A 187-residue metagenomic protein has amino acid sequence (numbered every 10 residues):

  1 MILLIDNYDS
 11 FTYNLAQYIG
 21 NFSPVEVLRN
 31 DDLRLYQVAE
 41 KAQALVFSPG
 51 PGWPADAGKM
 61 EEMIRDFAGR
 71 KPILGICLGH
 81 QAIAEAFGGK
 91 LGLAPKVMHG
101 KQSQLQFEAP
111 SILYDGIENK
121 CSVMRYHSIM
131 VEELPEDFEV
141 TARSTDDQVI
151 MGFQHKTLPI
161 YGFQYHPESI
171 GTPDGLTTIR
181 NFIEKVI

Functional and structural regions predicted by a protein language model:
M1, P24, Q43-A44, P72-L74 (+3 more regions): Structural signature of beta-strand start/N-cap positions in the alpha/beta core of ABC transporter nucleotide-binding
I2-N21: Short, charged N-terminal beta->alpha structural module
P24-D32: A short beta-strand-loop structural module common to alpha/beta enzyme folds
L33-A42: Short amphipathic alpha-helix with an adjacent loop that forms part of the alpha/beta core around
Q43-S111, D115, S122, I179-N181: Cysteine-nucleophile active-site neighborhood
S111-L158: Catalytic beta-strand/loop cores that center a nucleophilic Ser/Cys/Thr and support acyl-enzyme chemistry
K120, G162-P173: Phosphate-binding/catalytic loops
S169-I187: Acyltransferase
